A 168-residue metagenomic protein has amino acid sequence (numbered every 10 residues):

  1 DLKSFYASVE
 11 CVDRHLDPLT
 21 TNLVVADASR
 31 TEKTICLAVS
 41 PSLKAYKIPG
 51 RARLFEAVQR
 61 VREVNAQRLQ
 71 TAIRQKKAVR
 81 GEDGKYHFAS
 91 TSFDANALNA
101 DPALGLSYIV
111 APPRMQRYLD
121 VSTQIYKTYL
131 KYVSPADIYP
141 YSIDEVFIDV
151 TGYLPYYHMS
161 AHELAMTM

Functional and structural regions predicted by a protein language model:
L2-M168: Gly/Gly-Pro- and Ser/Thr-rich, intrinsically disordered tail segments characteristic of DNA damage-repair and tolerance
